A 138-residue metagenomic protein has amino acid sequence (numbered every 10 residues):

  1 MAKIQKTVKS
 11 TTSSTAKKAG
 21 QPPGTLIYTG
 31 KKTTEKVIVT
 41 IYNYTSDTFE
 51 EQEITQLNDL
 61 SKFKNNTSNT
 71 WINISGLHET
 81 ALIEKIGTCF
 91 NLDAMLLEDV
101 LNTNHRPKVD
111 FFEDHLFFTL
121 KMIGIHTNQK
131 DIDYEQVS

Functional and structural regions predicted by a protein language model:
M1-S138: Peripheral, non-transmembrane regulatory/ligand-interaction domains of membrane transport proteins
